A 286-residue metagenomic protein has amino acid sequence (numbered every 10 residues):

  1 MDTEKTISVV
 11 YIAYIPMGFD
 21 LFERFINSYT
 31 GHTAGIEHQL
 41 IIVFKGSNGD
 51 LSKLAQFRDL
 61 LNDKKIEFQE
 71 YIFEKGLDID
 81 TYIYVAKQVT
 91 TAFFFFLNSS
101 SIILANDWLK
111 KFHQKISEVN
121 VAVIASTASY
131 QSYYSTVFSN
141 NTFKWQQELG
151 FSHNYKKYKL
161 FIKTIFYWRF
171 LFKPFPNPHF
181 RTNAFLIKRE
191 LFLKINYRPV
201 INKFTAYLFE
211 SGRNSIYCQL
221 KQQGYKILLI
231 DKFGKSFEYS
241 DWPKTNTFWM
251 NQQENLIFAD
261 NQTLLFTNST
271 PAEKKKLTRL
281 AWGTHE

Functional and structural regions predicted by a protein language model:
T6-V10, Q39: Cell-envelope/extracellular polymer assembly enzymes that use nucleotide-activated donors
M17-L21, S47-A55, Y134: Short, charged/polar "capping" segments at the starts of alpha-helices and the immediately preceding loops
M17-T33: Short, well-formed alpha-helical segments that are part of the catalytic scaffolds of diverse glycosyltransferases
D20, I201-E286: C-terminal catalytic/acceptor-binding lobe
E37-G49, Y71-I72: Short beta-strand/loop segment that forms part of the nucleotide-sugar
G49-V89: Active-site-proximal specificity loops/subdomain of glycosyltransferases
A92-I102: Short beta-strand-to-loop acidic/aromatic patch adjacent to the donor-nucleotide binding site
I102-F204, F209-N214: Conserved catalytic core of nucleotide-sugar-dependent glycosyltransferases
